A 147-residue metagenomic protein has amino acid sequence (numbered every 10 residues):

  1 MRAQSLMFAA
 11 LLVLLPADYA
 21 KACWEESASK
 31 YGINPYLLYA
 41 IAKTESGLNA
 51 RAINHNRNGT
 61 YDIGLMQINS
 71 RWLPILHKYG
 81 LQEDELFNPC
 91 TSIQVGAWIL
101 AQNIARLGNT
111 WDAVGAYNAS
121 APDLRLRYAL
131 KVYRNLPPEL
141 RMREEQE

Functional and structural regions predicted by a protein language model:
R2-L11: Sec-dependent signal peptide recognition, specifically the positively charged N-region followed immediately by
L15-A17: N-terminal signal peptide c-region/cleavage motif recognized by signal peptidases
Y19-E147: Catalytic glycan-binding domains that act on GlcNAc-containing polysaccharides
